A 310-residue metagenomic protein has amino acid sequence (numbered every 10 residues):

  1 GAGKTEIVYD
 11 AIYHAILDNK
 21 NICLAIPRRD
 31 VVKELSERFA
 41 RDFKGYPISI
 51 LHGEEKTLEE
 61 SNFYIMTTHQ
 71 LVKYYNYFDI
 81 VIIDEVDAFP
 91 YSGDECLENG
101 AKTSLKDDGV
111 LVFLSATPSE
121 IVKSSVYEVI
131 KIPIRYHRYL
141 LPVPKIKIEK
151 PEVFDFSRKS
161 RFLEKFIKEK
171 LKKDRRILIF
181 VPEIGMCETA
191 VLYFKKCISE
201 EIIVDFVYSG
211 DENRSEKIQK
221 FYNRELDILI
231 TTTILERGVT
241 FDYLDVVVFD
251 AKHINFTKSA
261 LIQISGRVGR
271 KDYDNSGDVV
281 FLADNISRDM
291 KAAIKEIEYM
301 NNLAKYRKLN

Functional and structural regions predicted by a protein language model:
A2-D42: Conserved Walker A/P-loop ATP-binding site and its immediately adjacent core in helicase/helicase-like ATPase domains
I26-R38, I48-E59, M66-K73, E183-G185 (+2 more regions): Conserved helicase motor
T68-F113: SF2 helicase catalytic motif II
F78-D84, I228, E236-K252, D278-V280: A short beta-strand element within the Helicase C-terminal
S92-K106, I254-G277: Conserved SF2 helicase motif VI
L105-I121, S265-I297: Conserved segment of the helicase C-terminal RecA-like domain
V122-P142, V248, E298-R307: A short helix-turn-beta junction within AAA+ P-loop NTPase domains corresponding to the substrate/partner-engaging
Y127-V204: Conserved interdomain linker/interface between the two RecA-like ATPase lobes of SF2 helicase motors
